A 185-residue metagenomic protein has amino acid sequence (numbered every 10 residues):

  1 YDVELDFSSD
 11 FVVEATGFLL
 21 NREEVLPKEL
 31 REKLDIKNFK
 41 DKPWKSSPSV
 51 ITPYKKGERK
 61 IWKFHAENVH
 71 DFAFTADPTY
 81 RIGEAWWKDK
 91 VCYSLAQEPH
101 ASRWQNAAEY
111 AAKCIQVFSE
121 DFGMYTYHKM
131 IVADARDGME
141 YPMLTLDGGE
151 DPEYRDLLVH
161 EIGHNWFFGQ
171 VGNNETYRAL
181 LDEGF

Functional and structural regions predicted by a protein language model:
Y1-V159, E183: Hydrophobic helix-coil surface modules that form long, contiguous segments used for peptide/substrate interaction
I162-A179: Catalytic Zn2+-binding segment of zinc metalloproteases
